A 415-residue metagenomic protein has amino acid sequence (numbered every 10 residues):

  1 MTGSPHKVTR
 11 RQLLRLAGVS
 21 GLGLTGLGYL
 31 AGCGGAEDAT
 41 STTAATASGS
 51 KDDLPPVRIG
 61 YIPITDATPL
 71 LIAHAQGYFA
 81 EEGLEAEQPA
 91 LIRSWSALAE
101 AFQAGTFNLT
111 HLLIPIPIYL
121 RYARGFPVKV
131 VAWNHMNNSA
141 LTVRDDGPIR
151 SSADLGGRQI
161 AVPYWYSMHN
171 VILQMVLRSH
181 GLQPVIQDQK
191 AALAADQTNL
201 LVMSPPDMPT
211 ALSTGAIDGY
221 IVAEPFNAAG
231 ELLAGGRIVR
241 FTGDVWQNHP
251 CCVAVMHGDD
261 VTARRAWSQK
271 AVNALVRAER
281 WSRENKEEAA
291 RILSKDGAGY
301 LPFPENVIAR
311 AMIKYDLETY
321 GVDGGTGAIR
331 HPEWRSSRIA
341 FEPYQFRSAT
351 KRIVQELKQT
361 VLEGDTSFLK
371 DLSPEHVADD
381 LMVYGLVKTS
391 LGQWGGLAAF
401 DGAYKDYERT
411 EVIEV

Functional and structural regions predicted by a protein language model:
M1-Q12, S20-L27: N-terminal secretory signal peptides
T2, L16-A17, P209-R240, I313-E318 (+5 more regions): Extended low-complexity acidic/polar segments
L24, A44-M203, A211-T214, D218-N248 (+1 more regions): Short, glycine-/small- and polar/acidic-enriched structural segments that line small-molecule recognition paths
C33-T42: Bacterial lipoprotein signal-peptidase II cleavage site
I114-I116, Q189, P205-A309, I313: Pocket-lining segment of extracytoplasmic ligand-binding domains
T262-L372: Secondary-structure end/capping motifs
A349-V415: Conserved C-terminal helix/tail region of periplasmic/extracytoplasmic solute-binding proteins
